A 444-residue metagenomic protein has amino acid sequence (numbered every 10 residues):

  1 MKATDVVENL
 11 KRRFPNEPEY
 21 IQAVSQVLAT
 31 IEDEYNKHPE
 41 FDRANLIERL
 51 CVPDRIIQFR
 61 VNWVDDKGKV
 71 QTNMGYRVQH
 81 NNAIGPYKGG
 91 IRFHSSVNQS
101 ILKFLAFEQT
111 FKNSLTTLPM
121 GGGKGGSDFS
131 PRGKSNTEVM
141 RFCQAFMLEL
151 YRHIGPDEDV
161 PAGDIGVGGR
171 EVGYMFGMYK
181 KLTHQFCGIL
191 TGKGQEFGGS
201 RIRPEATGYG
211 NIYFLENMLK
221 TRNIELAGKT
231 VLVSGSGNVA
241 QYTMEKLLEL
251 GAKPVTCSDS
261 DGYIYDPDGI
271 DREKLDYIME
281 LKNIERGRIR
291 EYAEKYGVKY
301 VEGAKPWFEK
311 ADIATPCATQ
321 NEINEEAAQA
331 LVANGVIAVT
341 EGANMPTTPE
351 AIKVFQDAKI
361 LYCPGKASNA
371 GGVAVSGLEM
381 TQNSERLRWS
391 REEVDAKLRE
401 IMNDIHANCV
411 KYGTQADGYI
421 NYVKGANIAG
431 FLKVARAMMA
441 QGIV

Functional and structural regions predicted by a protein language model:
M1, P15, E19-Q22, Q26 (+25 more regions): Conserved active-site and cofactor/substrate-binding residues in soluble primary-metabolism enzymes
K2-A23, M218, V332-V444: Adenosine-phosphate binding glycine-rich loop
I21, K37-A44, T117, I154-G163 (+3 more regions): Flexible, glycine/charged-enriched surface loops at secondary-structure junctions
E40-K69: Structured beta-strand/loop patches that form or line metal/cofactor-binding pockets in enzymes
H94, N113-A227: Glycine/serine-rich phosphate-binding loop and adjoining beta1-alpha1 elements at the start of nucleotide-handling
T191-G194, G199-K310: Glycine-rich phosphate/diphosphate-binding loop of Rossmann-like nucleotide-binding domains
G262-Y362, A367: Rossmann-like adenosine-cofactor binding region
